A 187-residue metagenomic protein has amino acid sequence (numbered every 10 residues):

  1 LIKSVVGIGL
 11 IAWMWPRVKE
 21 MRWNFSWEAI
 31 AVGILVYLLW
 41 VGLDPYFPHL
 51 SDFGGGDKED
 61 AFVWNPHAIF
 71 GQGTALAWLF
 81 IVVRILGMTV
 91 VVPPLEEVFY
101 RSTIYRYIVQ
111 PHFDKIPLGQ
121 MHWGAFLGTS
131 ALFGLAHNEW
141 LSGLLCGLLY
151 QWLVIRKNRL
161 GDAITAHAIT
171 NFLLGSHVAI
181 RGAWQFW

Functional and structural regions predicted by a protein language model:
L1-I2, G54, G147-Q151: Non-cytosolic membrane-interface motifs at loop->transmembrane helix junctions
L1-I2, N24-F25, E139-L145: Short, aromatic-rich membrane-interface segments at the entry and exit of alpha-helical transmembrane domains
I2-R17: Central hydrophobic cores of alpha-helical transmembrane segments in multi-pass inner-membrane proteins across all
K3-V6, G33-V36, T129: Hydrophobic alpha-helical transmembrane segments of polytopic
G7-L10, Y37-L38, N171: Helical transmembrane-bundle signal
P16-K19, P45, H49, F53 (+2 more regions): Transmembrane helix-loop junctions in multipass membrane proteins, especially transporters and channels
K19-V92, R106-Q120: Juxtamembrane helix-loop-helix connectors linking adjacent transmembrane helices in multi-pass membrane enzymes
G73-W187: Transmembrane helix-loop-helix hairpins at the membrane interface of multi-pass integral membrane proteins
